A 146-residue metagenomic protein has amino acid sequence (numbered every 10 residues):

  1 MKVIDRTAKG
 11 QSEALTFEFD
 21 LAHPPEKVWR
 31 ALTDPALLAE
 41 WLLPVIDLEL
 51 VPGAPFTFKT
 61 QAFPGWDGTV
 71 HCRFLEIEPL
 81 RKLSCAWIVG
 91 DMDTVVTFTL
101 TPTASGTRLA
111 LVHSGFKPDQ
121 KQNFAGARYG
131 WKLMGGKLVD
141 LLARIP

Functional and structural regions predicted by a protein language model:
M1-D47: Hydrophobic ligand-binding cavity/cleft-lining segments
S12, F63-G65, D91-D93: Glycine-centered tight beta-turn/hairpin loop motif at sheet-sheet or coil-to-beta transitions
T16-F17, P35-T69, L80-K82: Short beta-edge strand/loop motif at the mouth of beta-sheet-based domains
F19, V70-E76, V95-P102: Hydrophobic/aromatic beta-strand elements that line small-molecule binding cavities or substrate pockets in beta-rich
V28, L38, F56-F58, F74 (+4 more regions): Hydrophobic pocket/interface hotspot
E78-L83, S105: Short, conserved beta-turn/loop elements at beta-strand boundaries and strand-helix junctions
I88-D93, V112-P118: Short, solvent-exposed aromatic-acidic interface loops
G115-P146: A conserved amphipathic terminal alpha-helix motif
